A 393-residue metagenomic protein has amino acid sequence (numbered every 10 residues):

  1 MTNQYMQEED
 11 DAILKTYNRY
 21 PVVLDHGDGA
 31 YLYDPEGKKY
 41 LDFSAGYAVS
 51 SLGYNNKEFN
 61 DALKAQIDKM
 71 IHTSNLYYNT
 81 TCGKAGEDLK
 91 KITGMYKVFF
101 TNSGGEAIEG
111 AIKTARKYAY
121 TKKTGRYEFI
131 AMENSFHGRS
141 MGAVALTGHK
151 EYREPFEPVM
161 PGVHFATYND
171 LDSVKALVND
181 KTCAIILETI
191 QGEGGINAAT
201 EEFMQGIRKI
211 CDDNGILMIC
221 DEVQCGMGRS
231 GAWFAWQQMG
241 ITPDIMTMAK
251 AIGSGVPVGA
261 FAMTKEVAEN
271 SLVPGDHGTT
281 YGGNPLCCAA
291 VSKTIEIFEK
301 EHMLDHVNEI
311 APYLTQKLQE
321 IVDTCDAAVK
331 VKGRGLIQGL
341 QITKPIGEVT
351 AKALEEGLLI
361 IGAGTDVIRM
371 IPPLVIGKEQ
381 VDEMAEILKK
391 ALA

Functional and structural regions predicted by a protein language model:
M1-A393: Conserved N-terminal phosphate-binding loop of PLP-dependent enzymes in the Aspartate aminotransferase
